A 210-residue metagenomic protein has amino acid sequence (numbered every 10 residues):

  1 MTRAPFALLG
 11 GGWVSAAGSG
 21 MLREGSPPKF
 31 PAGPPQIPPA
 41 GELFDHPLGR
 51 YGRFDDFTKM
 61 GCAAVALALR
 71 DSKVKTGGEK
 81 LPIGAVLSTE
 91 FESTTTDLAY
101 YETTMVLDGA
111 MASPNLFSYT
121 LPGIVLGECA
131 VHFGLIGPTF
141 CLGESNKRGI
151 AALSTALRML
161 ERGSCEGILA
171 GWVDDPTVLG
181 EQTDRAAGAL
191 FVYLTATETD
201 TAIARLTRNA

Functional and structural regions predicted by a protein language model:
M1-S154, R158-C165, L169-A210: Conserved "HGTGT" condensation-loop signature of ketosynthase/thiolase-family condensing enzymes that catalyze
